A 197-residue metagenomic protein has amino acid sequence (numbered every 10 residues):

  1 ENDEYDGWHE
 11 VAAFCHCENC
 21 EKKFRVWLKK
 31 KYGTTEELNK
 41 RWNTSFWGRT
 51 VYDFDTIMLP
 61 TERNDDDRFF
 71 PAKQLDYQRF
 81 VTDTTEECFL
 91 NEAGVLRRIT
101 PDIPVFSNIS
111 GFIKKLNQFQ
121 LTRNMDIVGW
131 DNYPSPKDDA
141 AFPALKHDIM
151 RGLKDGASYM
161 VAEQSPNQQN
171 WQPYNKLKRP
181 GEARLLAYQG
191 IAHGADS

Functional and structural regions predicted by a protein language model:
E1-I127, D131-L145: Polysaccharide-binding and catalytic clefts of secreted carbohydrate-active enzymes
F106-S197: Hydrophobic targeting/anchoring helices
